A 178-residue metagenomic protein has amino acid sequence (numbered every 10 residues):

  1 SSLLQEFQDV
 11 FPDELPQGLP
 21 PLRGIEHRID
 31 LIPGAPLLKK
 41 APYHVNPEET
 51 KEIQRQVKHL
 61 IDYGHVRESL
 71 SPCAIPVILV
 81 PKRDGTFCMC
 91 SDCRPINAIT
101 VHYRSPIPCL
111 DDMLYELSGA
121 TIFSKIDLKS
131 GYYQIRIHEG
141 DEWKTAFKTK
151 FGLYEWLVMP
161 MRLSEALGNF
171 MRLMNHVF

Functional and structural regions predicted by a protein language model:
S2-F178: Retroelement reverse transcriptase polymerase core
